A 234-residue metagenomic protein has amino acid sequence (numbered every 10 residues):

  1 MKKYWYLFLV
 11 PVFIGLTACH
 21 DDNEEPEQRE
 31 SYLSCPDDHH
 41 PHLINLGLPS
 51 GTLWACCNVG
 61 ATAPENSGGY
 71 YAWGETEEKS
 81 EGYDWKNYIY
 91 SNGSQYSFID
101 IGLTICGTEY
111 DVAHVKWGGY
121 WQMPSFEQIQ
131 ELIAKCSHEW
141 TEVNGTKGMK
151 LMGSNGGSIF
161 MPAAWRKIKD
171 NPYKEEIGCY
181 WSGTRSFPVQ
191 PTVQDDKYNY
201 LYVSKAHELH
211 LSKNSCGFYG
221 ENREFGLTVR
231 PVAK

Functional and structural regions predicted by a protein language model:
K2-L9: Sec-dependent signal peptide recognition, specifically the positively charged N-region followed immediately by
G15-A18: C-terminal motif of bacterial Sec signal peptides marking the signal peptidase cleavage site
H20-D22: Bacterial signal peptide processing site
E25-K234: C-terminal, surface-exposed recognition/capping segments
